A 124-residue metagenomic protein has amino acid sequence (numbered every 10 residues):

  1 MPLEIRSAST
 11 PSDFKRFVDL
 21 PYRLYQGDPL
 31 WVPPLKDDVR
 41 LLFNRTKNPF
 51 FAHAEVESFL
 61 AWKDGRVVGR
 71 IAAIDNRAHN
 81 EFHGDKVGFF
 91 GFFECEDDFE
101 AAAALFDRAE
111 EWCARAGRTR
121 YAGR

Functional and structural regions predicted by a protein language model:
M1-E4, K15-D19, Q26, D64-R66 (+4 more regions): Replace "anionic and nucleotidyl ligands
M1-R45, K86: Short amphipathic alpha-helix that is part of the acyltransferase structural core
P11, A52, E96-F99: Short, solvent-exposed loop/helix junctions and linker helices that flank or host conserved functional motifs
F14, V67, R77-N80: Flexible loop/turn segments at secondary-structure boundaries
N44-L60, A101: A short helix-loop-beta-strand connector motif used in the catalytic cores of GNAT acetyltransferases and, in some
V56-I71: Conserved beta-hairpin
N80-R124: Acyl-donor binding region in acyl/amide transferases
